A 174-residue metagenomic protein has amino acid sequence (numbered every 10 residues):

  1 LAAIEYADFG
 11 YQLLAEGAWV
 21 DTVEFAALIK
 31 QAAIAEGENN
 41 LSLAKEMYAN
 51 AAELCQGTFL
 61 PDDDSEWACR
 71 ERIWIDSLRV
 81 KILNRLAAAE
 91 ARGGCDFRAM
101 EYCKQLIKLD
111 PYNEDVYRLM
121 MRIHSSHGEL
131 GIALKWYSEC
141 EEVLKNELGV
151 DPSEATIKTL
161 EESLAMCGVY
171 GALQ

Functional and structural regions predicted by a protein language model:
A2-Q174: Intrinsically disordered, charged and Pro/Gly-enriched terminal/linker segments that flank large helical-solenoid
